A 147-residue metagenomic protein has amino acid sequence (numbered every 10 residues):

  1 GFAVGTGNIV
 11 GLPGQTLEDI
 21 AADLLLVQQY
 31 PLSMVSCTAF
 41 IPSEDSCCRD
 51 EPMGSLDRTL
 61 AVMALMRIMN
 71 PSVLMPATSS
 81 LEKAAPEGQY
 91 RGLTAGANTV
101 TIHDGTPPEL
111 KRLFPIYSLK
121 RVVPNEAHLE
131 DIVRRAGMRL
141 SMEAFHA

Functional and structural regions predicted by a protein language model:
G1-I9: Radical SAM/AdoMet-radical enzyme domain recognition
I9-D23, S80-P86: Active-site glycine- and acidic-residue-rich loops that bind and position anionic ligands or nucleotide-like cofactors
A21-P31: Short amphipathic alpha-helices and their capping/turn segments at secondary-structure boundaries
Q28, M34-A147: Auxiliary Fe-S-binding modules of radical SAM enzymes
